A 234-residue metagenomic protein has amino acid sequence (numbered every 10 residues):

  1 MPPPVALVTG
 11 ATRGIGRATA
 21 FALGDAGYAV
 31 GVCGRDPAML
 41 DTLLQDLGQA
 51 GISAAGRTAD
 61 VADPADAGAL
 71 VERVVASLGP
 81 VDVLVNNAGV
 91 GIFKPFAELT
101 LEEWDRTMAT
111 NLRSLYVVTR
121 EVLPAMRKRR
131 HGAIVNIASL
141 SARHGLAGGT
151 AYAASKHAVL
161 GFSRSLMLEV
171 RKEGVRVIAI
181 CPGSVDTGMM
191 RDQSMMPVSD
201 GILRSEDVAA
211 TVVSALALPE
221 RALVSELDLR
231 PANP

Functional and structural regions predicted by a protein language model:
T12-R13: Conserved glycine-rich cofactor-binding loop
A26-L43: Conserved glycine-rich Rossmann-like NAD(P)H-binding loop of the short-chain dehydrogenase/reductase
P37, T58-L70, L101: The beta1-alpha1 cofactor-binding region of Rossmann-like NAD(H)/NADP(H)-dependent oxidoreductases
P95-F96, E103-D105: Substrate-binding pocket helix/loop in short-chain dehydrogenase/reductase
T119, S155: Active-site helix of classical SDR
S139: Residue(s) in the substrate-gating loop at a strand-loop-helix junction that position the organic substrate next
K172, A179, T187, P197-P234: C-terminal helical subdomain
